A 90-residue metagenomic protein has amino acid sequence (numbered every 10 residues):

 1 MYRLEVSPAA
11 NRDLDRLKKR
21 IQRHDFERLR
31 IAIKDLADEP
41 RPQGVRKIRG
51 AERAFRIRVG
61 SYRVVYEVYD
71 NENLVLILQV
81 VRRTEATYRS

Functional and structural regions predicted by a protein language model:
M1-E5, D15-E27, R58-Y62, E67-S90: Enriched for short, Lys/Arg-rich terminal
R12, Q43, E72: Short alpha-helical
I31-I57, E85-T87: A short, surface-exposed loop/turn module that caps and links secondary-structure elements
